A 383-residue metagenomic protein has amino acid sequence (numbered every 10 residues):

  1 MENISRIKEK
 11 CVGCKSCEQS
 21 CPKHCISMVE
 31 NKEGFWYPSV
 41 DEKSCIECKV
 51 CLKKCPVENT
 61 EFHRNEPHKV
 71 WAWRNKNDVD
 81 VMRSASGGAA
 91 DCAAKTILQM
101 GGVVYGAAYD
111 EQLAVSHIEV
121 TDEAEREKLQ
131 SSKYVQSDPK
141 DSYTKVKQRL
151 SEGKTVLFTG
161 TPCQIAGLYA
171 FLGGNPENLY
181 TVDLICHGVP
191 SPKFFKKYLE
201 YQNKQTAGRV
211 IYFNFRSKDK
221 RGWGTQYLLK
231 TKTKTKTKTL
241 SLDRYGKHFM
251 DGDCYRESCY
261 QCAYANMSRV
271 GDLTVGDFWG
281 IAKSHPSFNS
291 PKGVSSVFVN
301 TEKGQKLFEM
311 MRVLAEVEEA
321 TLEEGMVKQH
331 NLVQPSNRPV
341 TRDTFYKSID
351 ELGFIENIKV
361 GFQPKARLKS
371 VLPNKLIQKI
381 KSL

Functional and structural regions predicted by a protein language model:
M1, K43-E152, E318, E323-T341 (+1 more regions): Flanking helices and flexible, charged tails adjoining ferredoxin-like Fe-S electron-transfer domains in multi-subunit
M1-K8, S39-K43, S241-M250: Short, intrinsically disordered, charge-biased short linear motifs at domain edges
N3-I4, K8, S16-E33, Y37-S39 (+2 more regions): Iron-sulfur cluster-binding cysteine motifs and their immediate structural context in ferredoxin-like electron-transfer
E9-H24, I46-E58, T161-G167, Y255-M267: Local cysteine-cluster metal-coordination motifs and their immediate loop/turn environment, predominantly Fe-S cluster
A85-A89, E111, F158-L168, G188-P190: Gly/Ser/Thr-rich loops at beta-strand to alpha-helix junctions that form or flank small-molecule/cofactor-binding
M100-V103, G208-L383: Long, compositionally biased charged/polar accessory segments in the mid-to-C-terminal portions of proteins
Y169-Y180, L199-K204: Short, surface-exposed basic-aromatic patches at helix termini and helix-loop junctions that form
Y180-Y201: Short, flexible loop segments at boundaries between secondary-structure elements
